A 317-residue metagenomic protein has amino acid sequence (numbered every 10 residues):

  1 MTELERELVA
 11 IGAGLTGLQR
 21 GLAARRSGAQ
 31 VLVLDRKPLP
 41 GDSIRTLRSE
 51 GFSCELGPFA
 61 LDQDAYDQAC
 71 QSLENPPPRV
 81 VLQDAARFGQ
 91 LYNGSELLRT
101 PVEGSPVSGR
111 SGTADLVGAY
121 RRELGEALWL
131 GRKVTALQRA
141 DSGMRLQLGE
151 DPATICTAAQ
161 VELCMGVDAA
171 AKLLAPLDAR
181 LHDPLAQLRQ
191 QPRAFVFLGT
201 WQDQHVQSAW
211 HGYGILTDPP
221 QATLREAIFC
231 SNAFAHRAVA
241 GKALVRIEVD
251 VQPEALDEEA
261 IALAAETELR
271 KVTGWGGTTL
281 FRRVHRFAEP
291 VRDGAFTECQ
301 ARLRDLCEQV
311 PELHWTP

Functional and structural regions predicted by a protein language model:
R6-V33: N-terminal Rossmann-like FAD-binding beta1-loop-alpha1 element of flavoenzymes
T16, L39, D168: Conserved Rossmann-like nucleotide-cofactor binding loop
R25-S49: Glycine-rich FAD pyrophosphate-binding loop
S27, A136-M144, L148-V245, D250-E258 (+2 more regions): Mid-domain catalytic core of redox enzymes that form a hydrophobic substrate pocket/lid adjacent to a catalytic redox
E50-S105: Dinucleotide-binding Rossmann-like beta1-alpha1 core, especially the glycine-rich loop that anchors the ADP
F59-Q68, P101-R121, L256-I261: Short beta-strand to alpha-helix junction loop
L124-T135: A conserved beta-strand/loop element that lines the FAD pocket in flavoprotein oxidoreductases
C230, F234-P317: Conserved flavin/dinucleotide-binding core of flavoenzymes
